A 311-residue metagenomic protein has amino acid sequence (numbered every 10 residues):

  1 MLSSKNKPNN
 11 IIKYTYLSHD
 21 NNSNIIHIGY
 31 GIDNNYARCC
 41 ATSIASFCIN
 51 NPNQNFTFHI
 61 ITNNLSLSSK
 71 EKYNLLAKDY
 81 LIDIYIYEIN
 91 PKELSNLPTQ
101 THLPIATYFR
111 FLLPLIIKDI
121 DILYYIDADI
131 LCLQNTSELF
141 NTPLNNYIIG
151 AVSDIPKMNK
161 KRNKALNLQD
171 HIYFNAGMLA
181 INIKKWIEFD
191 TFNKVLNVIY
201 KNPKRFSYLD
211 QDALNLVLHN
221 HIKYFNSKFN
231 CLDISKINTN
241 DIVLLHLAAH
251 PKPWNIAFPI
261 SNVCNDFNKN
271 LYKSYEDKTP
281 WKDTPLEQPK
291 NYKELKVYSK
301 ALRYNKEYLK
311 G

Functional and structural regions predicted by a protein language model:
M1-I32, I181-G311: A glycosyltransferase accessory/donor-loop signature
H27-Y30, F47, T57-I60: Hydrophobic targeting segments
A37-N51: Histidine-anchored nucleotide/phosphate-binding helix
F56-N64, A151-V152: Short internal beta-strands
S69-I116: Active-site-proximal specificity loops/subdomain of glycosyltransferases
L123: Short aromatic/hydrophobic "clamp" motif used to bind/position activated sugar donors
I126: Catalytic metal- and UDP-sugar-binding loop of GT-A-like glycosyltransferases, i.e., residues flanking the conserved
I130-K164: Conserved donor-nucleotide/metal-binding helix-loop-beta segment in metal-dependent transferases, i.e., the alpha-helix
